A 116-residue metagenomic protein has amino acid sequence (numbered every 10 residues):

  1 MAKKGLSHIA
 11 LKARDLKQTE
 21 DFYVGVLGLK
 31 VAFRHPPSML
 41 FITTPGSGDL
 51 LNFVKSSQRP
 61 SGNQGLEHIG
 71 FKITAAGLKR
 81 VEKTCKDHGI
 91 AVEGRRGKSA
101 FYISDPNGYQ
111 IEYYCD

Functional and structural regions predicted by a protein language model:
M1-K17, G48, L66-I69, I73: N-terminal beta-strand motif that seeds the catalytic metal site of vicinal oxygen chelate
K4, Q64, R96-K98: Loop/turn position at the start of each blade in beta-propeller repeats
H8, L27, E112: Short catalytic micro-motifs in class I SAM-dependent methyltransferases
H8, M39, A100: Conserved beta-strand and immediately adjacent loop positions that scaffold enzyme active sites
A13-L16, I69-Q110, D116: Vicinal oxygen chelate
K17-K30: Amphipathic alpha-helical segments
K30-Q64, Q110-D116: Conserved short beta-strand elements that form part of the metal-binding/catalytic scaffold of enzyme active sites
